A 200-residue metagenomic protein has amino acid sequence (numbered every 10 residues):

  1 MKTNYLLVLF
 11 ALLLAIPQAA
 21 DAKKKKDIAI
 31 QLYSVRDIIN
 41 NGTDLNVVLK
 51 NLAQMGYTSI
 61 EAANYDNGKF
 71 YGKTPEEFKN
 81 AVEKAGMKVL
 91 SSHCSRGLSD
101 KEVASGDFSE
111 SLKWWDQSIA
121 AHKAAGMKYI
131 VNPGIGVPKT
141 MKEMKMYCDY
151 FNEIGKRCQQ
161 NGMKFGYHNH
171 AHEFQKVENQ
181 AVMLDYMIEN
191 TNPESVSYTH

Functional and structural regions predicted by a protein language model:
M1-K25: Bacterial Sec-dependent N-terminal signal peptides
T3-Y5, L32, D37, N169: Hydrophobic alpha-helical segments, especially transmembrane helices and their immediate juxtamembrane helical caps
A11, A22, V35, H172-F174: Alpha-helical and His/Cys-centered functional microenvironments
A20-K128, P193: N-terminal pre-domain/capping segments
D100-S195: Active-site acidic/histidine proton-transfer and metal-coordination neighborhood in alpha/beta enzyme cores
T199-H200: Conserved small/polar residues in nucleotide/adenosyl-binding loops
